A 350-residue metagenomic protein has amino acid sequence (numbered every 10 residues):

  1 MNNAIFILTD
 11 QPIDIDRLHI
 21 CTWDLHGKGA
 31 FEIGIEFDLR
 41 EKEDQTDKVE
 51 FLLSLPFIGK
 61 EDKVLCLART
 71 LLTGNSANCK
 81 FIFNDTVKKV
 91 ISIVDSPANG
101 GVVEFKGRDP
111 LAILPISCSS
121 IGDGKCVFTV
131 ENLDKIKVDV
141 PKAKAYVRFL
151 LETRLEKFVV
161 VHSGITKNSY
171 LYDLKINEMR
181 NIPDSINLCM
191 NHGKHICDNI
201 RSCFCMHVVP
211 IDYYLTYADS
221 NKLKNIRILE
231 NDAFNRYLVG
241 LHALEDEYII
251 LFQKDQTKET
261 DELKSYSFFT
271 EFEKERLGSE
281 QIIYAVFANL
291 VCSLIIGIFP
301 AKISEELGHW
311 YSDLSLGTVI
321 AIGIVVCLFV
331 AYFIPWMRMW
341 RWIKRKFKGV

Functional and structural regions predicted by a protein language model:
M1-P141, R341, K348: N-terminal pre-first-transmembrane soluble regions of secretory-pathway and organelle membrane proteins
F37-E43, L55-G59, L151-K157, V209-Y213 (+1 more regions): Beta-strand elements of well-folded, non-transmembrane domains
L111-L155, Q253-E280, G349: Low-complexity, intrinsically disordered segments enriched in Ser/Thr together with acidic residues
C126-K224: Surface-exposed, acidic/Ser/Thr-rich flexible loop segments
I211-Y213, E230, W336-W340: Extended charged low-complexity segments that act as oligomerization/scaffolding linkers
A218-A243: Structured beta-strand-rich cores of soluble
Y237-E306: Cytosolic-side membrane-insertion boundary helix
E275-I343: Hydrophobic, helix-forming membrane-interacting segments
